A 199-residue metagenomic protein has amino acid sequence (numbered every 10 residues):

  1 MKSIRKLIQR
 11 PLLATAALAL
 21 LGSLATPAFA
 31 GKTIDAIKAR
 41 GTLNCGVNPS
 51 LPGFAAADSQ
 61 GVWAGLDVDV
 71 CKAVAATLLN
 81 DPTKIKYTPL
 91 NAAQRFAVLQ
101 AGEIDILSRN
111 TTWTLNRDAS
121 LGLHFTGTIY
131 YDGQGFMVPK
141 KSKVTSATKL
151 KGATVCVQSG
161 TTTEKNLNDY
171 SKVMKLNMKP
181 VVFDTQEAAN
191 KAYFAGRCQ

Functional and structural regions predicted by a protein language model:
K2-A16, L20, P27-T83: N-terminal hydrophobic or amphipathic helices and topogenic motifs
A30-G31, A92-A93, V144, Q186-E187: Structural motif corresponding to alpha-helix initiation and N-cap regions
G31, S59, L115-G127, K172-K175: Ligand-binding "clamshell"
L43-N44, D105-I106, Q199: Short, Asp-centered acidic motifs that coordinate Mg2+ and/or phosphate in catalytic or ligand-binding sites
N44-G53, W63-L78, T112, D132-N190: Bilobed "Venus flytrap"/periplasmic-binding protein-like clamshell domains and structurally analogous long
V70-C71, R95-L99, A189-A192, C198: Short, hydrophobic alpha-helical packing/hinge segments within bilobed ligand-binding/sensory domains
K72, A76, K84-K149: Acidic, polar ligand-binding/catalytic clefts
